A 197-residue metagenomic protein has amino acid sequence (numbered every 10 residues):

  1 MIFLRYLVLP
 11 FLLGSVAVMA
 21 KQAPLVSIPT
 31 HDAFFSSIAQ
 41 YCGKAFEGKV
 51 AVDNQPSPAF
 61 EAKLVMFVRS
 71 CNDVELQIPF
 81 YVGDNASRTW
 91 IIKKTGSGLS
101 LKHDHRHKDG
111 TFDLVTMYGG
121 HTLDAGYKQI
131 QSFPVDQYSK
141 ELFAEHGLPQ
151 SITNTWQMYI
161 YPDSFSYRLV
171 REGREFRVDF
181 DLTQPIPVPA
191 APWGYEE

Functional and structural regions predicted by a protein language model:
Y6-S15: Bacterial N-terminal signal peptides
V18-Q22: Boundary at the C-terminal end of the N-terminal hydrophobic targeting segment
L25-Q55: Tryptophan-anchored aromatic micro-motifs
Y41-E47, C71-P79, L99-S100, P162-S166: Short, hydrophobic/aromatic-rich segments at coil-to-beta transitions
E47-D73: Short, solvent-exposed loop/hinge segments that bridge or flank secondary-structure elements
M66-D104: Mid-chain, structured segments of secreted extracytoplasmic proteins
W90-L142: An exposed acidic His-Trp-rich patch
T116, H121, P162-E197: Edge beta-strand at a domain terminus
